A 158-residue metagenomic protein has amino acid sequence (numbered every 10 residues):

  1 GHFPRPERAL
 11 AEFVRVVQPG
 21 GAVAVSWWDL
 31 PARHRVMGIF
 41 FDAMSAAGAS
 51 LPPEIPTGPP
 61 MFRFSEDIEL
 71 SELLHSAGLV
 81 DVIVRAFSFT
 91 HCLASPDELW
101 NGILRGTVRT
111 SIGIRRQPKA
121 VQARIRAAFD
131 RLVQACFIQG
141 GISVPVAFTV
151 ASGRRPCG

Functional and structural regions predicted by a protein language model:
G1-F3: A short His-aromatic
E7-A94, T110, I114: Conserved catalytic/acceptor-binding region of the Class I
G58-G158: Conserved Class I S-adenosyl-L-methionine
